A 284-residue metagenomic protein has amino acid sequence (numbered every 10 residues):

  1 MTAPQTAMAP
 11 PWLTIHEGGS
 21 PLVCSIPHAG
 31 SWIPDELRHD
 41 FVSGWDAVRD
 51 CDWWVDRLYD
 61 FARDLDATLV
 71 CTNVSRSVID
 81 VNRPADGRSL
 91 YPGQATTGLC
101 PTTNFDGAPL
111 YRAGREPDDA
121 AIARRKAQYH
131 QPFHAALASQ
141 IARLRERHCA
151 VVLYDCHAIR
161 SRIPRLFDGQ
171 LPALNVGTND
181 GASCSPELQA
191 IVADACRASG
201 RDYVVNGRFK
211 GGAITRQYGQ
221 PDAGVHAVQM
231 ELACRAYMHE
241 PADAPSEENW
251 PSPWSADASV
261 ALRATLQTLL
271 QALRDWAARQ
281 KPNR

Functional and structural regions predicted by a protein language model:
M1-L153, A158-R284: N-terminal catalytic or cofactor-binding beta/alpha core of small enzyme domains
